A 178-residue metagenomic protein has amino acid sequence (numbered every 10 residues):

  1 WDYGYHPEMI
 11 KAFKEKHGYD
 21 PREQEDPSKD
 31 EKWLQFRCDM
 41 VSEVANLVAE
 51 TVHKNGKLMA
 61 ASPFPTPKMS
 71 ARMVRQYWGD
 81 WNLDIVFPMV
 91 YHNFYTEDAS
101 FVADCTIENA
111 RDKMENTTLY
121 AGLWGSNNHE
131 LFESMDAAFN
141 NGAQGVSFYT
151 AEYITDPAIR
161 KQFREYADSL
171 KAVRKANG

Functional and structural regions predicted by a protein language model:
W1-L83, M89-T96: Polysaccharide-binding and catalytic clefts of secreted carbohydrate-active enzymes
N82-G178: Substrate-binding cleft of secreted/luminal carbohydrate-active enzymes
